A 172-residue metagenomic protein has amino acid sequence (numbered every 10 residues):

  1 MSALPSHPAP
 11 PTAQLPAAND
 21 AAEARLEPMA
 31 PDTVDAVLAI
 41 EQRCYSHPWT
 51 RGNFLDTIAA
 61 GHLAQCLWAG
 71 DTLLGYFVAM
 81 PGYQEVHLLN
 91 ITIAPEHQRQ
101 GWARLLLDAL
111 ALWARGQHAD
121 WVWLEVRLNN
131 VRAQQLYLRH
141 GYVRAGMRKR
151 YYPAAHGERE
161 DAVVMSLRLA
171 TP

Functional and structural regions predicted by a protein language model:
S2, E125, L138, V143-D161: Conserved catalytic-core motifs of GNAT/GCN5-like acyltransferases
S2-D20, A24-Q100, R104-W113, Q117 (+2 more regions): Acetyl-CoA-dependent GNAT
H47, D120, E158: Flexible coil/turn residues that form the inter-helical turn or adjacent wing/linker of helix-turn-helix
T57-I58, N130-V131, P153-A154: Short secondary-structure capping/turn micro-motifs that flank functional sites
A94-D108, G116-V122, R127-Q135, R139-H140 (+1 more regions): Conserved glycine-rich acetyl-CoA-binding loop
W123, V164-S166: Beta-strand secondary-structure signal
